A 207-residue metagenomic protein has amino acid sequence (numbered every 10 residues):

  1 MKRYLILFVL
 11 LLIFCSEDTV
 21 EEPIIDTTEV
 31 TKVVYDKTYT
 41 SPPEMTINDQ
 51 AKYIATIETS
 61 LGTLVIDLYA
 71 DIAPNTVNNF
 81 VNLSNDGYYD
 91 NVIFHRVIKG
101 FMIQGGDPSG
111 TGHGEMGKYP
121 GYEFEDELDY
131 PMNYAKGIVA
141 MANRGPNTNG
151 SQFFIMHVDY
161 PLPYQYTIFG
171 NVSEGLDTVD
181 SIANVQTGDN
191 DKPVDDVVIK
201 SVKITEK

Functional and structural regions predicted by a protein language model:
Y4-I13: Sec-dependent N-terminal signal peptides
C15-K207: Cyclophilin-like peptidyl-prolyl cis-trans isomerases
